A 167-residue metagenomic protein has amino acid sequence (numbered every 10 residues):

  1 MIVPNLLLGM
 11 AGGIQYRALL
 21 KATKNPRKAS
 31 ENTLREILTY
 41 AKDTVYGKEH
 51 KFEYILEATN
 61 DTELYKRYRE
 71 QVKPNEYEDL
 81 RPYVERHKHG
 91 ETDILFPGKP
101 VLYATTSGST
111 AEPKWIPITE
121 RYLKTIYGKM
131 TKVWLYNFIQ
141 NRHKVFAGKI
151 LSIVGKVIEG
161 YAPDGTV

Functional and structural regions predicted by a protein language model:
M1-T105, A111-V167: Nucleotide 5′-phosphate-binding alpha/beta core
